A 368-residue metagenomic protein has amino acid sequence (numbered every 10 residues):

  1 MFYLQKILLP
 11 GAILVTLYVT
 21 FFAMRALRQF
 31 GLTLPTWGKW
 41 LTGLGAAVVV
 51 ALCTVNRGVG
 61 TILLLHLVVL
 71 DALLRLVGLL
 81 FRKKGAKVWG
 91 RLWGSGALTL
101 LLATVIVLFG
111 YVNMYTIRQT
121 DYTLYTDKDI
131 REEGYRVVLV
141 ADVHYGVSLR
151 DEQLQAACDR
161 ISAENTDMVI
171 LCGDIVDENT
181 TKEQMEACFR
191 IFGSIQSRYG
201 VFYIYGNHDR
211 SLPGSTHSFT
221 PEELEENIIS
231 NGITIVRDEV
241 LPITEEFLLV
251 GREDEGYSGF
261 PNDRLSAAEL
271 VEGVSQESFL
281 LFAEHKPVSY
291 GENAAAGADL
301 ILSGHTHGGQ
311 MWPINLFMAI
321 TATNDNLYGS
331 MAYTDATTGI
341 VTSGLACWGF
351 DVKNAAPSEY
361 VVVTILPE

Functional and structural regions predicted by a protein language model:
M1-Y115: Non-catalytic terminal accessory segments
F2-Y3, P35, N56, K83-G94 (+7 more regions): Serine/threonine-rich low-complexity intrinsically disordered regions
K6, K39, K83-K87, K128 (+3 more regions): Context-gated lysine
R82-V140, G146-E164: N-terminal signal-anchor transmembrane helix
I130-E368: Soluble catalytic domains of enzymes that build or remodel membrane lipids, polysaccharides, and related
